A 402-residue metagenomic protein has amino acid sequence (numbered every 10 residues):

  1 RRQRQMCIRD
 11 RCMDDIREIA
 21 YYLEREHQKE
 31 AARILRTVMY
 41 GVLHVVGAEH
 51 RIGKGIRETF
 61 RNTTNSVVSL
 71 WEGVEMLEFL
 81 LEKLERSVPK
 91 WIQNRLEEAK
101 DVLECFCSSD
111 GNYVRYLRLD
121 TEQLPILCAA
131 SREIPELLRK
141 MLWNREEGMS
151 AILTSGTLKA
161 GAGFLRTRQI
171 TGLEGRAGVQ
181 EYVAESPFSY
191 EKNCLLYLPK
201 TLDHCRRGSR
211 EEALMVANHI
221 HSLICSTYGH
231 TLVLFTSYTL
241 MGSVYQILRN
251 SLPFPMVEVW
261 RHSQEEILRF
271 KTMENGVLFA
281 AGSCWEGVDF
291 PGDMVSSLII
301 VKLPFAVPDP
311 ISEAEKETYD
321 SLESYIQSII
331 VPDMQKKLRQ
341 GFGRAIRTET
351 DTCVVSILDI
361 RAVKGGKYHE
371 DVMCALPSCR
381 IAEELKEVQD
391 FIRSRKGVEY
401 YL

Functional and structural regions predicted by a protein language model:
R1-Q5, R9-L402: ASCE RecA-like P-loop NTPase motor cores that couple ATP hydrolysis to mechanical translocation on nucleic acids
